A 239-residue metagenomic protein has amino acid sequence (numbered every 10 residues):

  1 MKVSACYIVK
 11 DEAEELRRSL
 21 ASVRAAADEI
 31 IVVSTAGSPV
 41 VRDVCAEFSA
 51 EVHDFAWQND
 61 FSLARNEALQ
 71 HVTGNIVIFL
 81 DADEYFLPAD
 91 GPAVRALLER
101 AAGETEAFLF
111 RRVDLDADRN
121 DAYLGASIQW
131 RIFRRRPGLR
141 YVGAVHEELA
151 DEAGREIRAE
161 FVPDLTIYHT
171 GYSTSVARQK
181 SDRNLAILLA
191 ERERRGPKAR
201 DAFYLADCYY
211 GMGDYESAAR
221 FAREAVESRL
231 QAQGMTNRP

Functional and structural regions predicted by a protein language model:
M1, L63-L69, F86-A222, L230: Catalytic-site signature of metal-activated, phosphate-bearing donor transferases, centered on the GT-A/GT-A-like
K2-S4, E29: Cell-envelope/extracellular polymer assembly enzymes that use nucleotide-activated donors
C6-A26: Short, well-formed alpha-helical segments that are part of the catalytic scaffolds of diverse glycosyltransferases
S22, A26, V32-A46, W57 (+1 more regions): A conserved acidic beta->alpha catalytic loop
A27, S49, V72-G74, T105: Short, well-ordered alpha-helix to beta-strand connector turns
C45-L63, E67, H71: Conserved donor nucleotide-binding strand/loop of the catalytic core
V77: Short aromatic/hydrophobic "clamp" motif used to bind/position activated sugar donors
R200, G234-P239: Start-of-helix register in tetratricopeptide repeats
